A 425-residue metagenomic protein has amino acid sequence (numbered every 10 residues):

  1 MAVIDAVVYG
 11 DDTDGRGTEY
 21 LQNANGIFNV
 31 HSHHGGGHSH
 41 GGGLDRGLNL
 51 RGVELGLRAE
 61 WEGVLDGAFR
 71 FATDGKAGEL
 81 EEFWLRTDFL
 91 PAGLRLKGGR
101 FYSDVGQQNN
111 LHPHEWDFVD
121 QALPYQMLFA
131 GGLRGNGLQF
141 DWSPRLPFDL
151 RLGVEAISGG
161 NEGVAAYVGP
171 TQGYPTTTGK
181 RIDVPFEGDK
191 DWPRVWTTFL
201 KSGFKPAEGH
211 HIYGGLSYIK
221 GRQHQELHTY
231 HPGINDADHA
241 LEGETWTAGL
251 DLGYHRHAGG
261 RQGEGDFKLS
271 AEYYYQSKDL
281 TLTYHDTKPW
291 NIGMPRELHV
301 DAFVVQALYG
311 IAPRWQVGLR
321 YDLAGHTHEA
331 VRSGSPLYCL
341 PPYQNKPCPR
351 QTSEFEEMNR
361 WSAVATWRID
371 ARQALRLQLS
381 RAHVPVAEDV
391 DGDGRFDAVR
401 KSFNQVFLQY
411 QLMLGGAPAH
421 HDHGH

Functional and structural regions predicted by a protein language model:
M1-V164, V168, W192-T197, K201-G209 (+2 more regions): Outer membrane beta-barrel
D5-G26, E82, V164-A166, Q172-G173 (+8 more regions): Outer-membrane beta-barrel proteins and related beta-barrel translocases across Gram-negative bacteria
V30-S32, G36, H40, L44 (+11 more regions): Amphipathic, alpha-helical segments enriched in basic
G37, L55, G67, L80 (+13 more regions): Generic, low-specificity signal for short hydrophobic/alpha-helical stretches with a mild N-terminal bias, encompassing
N109, D117, E208-H425: Outer-membrane beta-barrel pore domains
T176-G233: Loop-centered beta-sheet repeat module
